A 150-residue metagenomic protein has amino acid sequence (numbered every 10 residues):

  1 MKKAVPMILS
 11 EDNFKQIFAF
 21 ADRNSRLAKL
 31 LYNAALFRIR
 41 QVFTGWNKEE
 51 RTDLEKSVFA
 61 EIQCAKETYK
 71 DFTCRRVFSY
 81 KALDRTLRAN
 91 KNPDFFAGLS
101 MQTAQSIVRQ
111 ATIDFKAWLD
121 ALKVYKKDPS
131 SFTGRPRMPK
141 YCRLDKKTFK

Functional and structural regions predicted by a protein language model:
M1-K150: Nucleic-acid substrate recognition interfaces
